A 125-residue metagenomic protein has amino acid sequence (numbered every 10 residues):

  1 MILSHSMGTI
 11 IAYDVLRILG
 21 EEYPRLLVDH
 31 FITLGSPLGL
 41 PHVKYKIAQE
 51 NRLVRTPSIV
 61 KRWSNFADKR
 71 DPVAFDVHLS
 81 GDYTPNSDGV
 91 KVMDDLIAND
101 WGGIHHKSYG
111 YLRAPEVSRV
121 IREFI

Functional and structural regions predicted by a protein language model:
M1-L3, M7-I125: Lipid deacylating catalytic domains
